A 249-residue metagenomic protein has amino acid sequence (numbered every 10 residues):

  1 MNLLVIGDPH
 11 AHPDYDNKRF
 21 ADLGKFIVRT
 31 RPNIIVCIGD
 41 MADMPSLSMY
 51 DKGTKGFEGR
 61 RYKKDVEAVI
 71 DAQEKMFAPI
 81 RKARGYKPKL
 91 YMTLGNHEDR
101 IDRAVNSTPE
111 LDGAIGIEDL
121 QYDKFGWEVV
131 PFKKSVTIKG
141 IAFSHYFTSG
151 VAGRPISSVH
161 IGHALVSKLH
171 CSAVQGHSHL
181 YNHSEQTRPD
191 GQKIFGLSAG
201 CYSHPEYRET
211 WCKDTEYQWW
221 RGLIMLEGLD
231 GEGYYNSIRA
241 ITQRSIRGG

Functional and structural regions predicted by a protein language model:
M1-E74, E216: N-terminal active-site segment of His-dependent metallophosphoesterases
M1-L4, S135-A142: Beta-strand-turn-beta hairpins that frame and shape the catalytic cleft of phosphate-ester-processing enzymes
D8, D40, G95, G176-H177: Active-site glycine-centered loops adjacent to acidic/histidine catalytic or metal-binding residues that shape
Y15-D16, P45-M49, I101-N106, R154-I156 (+1 more regions): A short acidic (Asp/Glu
I35, L90-M92, G196: Hydrophobic/aromatic residues located in beta-strands of well-ordered beta-sheets within soluble catalytic
L47-F132: Active-site neighborhood of divalent metal-dependent phosphoester bond hydrolases
S144-N236: Conserved beta-sheet core of the metallophosphoesterase superfamily
S203, I238-G249: Short, solvent-exposed aromatic-acidic interface loops
